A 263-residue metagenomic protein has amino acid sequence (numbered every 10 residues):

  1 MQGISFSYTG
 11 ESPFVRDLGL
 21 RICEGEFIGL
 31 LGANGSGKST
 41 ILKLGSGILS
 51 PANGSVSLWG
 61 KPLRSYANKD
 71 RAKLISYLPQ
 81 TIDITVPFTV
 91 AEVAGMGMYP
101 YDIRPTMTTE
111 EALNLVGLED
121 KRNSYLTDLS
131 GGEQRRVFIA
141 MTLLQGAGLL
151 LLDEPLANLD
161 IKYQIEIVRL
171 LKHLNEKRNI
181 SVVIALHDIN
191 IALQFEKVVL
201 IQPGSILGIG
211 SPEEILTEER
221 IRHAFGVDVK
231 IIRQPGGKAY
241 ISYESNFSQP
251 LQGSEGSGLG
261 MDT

Functional and structural regions predicted by a protein language model:
M1, S5-D17, S65-A67: A short, flexible loop at the N-terminus of ABC-type nucleotide-binding domains that lies
L31-A33: The feature captures the beta-strand-to-loop junction immediately N-terminal to the Walker
S46: Helix-to-loop junction immediately C-terminal to a conserved catalytic motif
G54-P62, R71: Conserved ABC transporter NBD signature motif
T106-K121: Conserved ABC ATPase "signature" region
Y125-L129, E133: Conserved ABC ATPase signature
L150-E154: Catalytic Walker B motif of ABC-type/P-loop ATPase nucleotide-binding domains
